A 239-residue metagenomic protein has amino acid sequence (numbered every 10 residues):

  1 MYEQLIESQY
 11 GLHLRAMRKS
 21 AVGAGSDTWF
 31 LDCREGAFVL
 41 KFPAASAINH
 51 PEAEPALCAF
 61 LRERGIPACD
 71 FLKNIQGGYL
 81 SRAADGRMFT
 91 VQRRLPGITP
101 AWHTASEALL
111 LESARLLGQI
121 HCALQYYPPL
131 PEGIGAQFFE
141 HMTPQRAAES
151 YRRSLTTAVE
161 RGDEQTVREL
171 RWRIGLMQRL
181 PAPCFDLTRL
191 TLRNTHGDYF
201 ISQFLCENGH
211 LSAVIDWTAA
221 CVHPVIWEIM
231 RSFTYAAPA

Functional and structural regions predicted by a protein language model:
I6-R15, E63-P67, F185-L187: Short secondary-structure junctions
Q9-D32: ATP-binding glycine-rich phosphate-binding loop
S26-D32, V39, R179-W227: Active-site acidic catalytic loop and adjacent metal/ATP-binding pocket of ATP-dependent phosphoryl transfer enzymes
T28, S46, A68-F71, G78 (+3 more regions): Structured catalytic core of nucleotide-sugar glycosyltransferases
C33-E132: ATP-binding pocket architecture of kinase catalytic cores
E107-T166, L192: A cross-family kinase active-site recognition segment
A148-F200: Loop-centered beta-sheet repeat module
I226-A239: Active-site activation/catalytic loop segments of kinase-like enzymes and analogous catalytic loops in related
